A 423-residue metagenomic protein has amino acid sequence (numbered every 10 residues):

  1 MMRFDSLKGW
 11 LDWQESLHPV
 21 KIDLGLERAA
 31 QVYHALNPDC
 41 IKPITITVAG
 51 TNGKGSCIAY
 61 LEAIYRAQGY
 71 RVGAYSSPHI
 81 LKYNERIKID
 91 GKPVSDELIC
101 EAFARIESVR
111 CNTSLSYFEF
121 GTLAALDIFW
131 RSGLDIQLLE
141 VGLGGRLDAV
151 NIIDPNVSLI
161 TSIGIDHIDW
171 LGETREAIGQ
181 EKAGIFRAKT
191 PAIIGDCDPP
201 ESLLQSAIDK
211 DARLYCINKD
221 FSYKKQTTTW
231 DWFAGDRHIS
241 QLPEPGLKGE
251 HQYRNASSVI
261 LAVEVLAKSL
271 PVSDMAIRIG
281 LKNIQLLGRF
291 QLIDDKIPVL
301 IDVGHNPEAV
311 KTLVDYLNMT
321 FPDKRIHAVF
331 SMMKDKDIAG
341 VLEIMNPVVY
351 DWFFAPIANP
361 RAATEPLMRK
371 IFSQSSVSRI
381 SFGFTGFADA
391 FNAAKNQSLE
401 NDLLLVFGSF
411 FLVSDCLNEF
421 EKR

Functional and structural regions predicted by a protein language model:
M1-V20: Charged, amphipathic alpha-helical linker segments immediately N-terminal to NTP-binding catalytic cores
S6, V20-K21, L26, A30-H34 (+3 more regions): ATP-dependent carboxylate-amine ligase catalytic core
I44, R131, I136-V141, D148-L159 (+3 more regions): Nucleotide phosphate-binding/pyrophosphate-handling subdomain across enzymes that bind or process nucleotide phosphates
V48, S56-G73: A conserved segment at the C-terminal end of the G1
P78, G121-W170, L204-Q241: Extended acidic/charged loop-beta regions that coordinate divalent cations and stabilize anionic phosphate/carboxylate
I193, C197-L204, D209-R213, Q226 (+3 more regions): C-terminal helical cap/extension that packs against the catalytic core of soluble nucleotide-cofactor enzymes
I193-D196, I208-K225, G246-G249, A276-N283 (+5 more regions): Beta-strand->loop->alpha-helix junctions that form or flank phosphate-binding loops in nucleotide-handling enzymes
